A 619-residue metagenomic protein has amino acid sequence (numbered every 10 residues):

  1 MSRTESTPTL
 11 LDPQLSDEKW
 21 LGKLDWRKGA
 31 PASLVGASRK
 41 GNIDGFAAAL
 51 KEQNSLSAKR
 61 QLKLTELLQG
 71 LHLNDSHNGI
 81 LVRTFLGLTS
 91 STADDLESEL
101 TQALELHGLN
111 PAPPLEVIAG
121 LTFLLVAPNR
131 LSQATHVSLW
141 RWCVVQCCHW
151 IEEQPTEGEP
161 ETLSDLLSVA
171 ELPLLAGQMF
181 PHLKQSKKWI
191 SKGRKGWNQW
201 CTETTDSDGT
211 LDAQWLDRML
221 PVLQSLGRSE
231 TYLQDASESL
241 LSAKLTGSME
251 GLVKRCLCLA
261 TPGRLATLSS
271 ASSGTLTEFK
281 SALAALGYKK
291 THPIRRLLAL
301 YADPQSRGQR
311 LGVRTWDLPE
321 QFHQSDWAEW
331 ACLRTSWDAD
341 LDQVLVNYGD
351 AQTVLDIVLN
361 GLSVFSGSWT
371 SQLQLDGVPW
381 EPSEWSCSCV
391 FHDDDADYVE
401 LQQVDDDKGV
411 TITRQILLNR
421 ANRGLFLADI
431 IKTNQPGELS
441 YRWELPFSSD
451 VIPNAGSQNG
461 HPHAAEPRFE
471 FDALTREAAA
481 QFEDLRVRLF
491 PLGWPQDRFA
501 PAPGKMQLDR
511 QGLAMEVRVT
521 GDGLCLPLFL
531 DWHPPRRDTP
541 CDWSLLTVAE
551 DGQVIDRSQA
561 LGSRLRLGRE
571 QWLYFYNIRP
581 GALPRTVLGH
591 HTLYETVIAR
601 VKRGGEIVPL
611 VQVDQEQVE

Functional and structural regions predicted by a protein language model:
M1-A112, Q343-N347, Q352-S368, P379-W380 (+2 more regions): Ser/Thr/Asn(+Pro)-rich, low-complexity disordered segments
M1-L50, Y232, A236, L252-D342 (+1 more regions): Terminal, non-catalytic domain-edge segments
D44-M249: Aromatic-lined, polymer-binding surfaces characteristic of secreted/periplasmic polysaccharide-degrading enzymes
Y288-E483, D522-L526, I555, V601-E619: Catalytic and substrate-binding regions of extracellular carbohydrate-active enzymes, especially polysaccharide lyases
I416, A514-R518: Beta-strand-rich interaction surfaces with strong enrichment in secreted/lumenal proteins
R498-K505, L526-F529: Eukaryotic intrinsically disordered, low-complexity regulatory regions
R518-W532: Short Pro-Gly-centered flexible turn/kink motifs
H533-E619: Non-catalytic terminal regions with compositionally biased, polar/charged low complexity
